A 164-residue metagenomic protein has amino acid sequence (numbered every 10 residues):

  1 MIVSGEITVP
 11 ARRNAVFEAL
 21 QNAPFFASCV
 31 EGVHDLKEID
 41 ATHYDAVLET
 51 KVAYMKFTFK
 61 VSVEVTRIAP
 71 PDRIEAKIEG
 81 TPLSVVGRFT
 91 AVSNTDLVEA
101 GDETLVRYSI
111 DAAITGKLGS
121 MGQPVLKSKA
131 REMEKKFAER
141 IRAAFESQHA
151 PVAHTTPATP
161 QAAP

Functional and structural regions predicted by a protein language model:
M1-K51, T156-P164: Hydrophobic ligand-binding cavity/cleft-lining segments
G5, F57-V61, T104: Short beta-strand segments
R12, A41, P70, A100-E103: Short strand-connecting beta-turns/loops that link adjacent beta-strands
V16-L20, F26, V65, Y108 (+1 more regions): Hydrophobic pocket/interface hotspot
E38-T81: Glycine-rich portal/gate segments that line the openings of hydrophobic small-molecule binding cavities
S62, E75-S128: Beta-strand/loop substructures that line and gate deep hydrophobic ligand-binding cavities in soluble
T115-P160: A conserved amphipathic terminal alpha-helix motif
